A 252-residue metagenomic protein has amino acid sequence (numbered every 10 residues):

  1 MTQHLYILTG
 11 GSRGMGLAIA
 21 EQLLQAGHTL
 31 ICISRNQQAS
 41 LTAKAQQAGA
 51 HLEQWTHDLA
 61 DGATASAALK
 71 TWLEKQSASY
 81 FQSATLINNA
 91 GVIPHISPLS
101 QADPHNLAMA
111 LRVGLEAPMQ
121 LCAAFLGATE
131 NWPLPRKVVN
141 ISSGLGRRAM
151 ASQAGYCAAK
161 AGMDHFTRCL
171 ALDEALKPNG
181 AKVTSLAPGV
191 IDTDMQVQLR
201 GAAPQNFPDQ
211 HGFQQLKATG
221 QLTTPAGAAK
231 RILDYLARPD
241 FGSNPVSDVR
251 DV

Functional and structural regions predicted by a protein language model:
S12-R13: Conserved glycine-rich cofactor-binding loop
A26-T42: Conserved glycine-rich Rossmann-like NAD(P)H-binding loop of the short-chain dehydrogenase/reductase
Q47-A63: Rossmann-fold cofactor-recognition segment
K70, Q82, V92-A108, G127 (+1 more regions): Conserved mid-core segment of classical short-chain dehydrogenase/reductases
S100-M119, M163: Catalytic Tyr-X3-Lys loop
C122, A159: Active-site helix of classical SDR
S143: Residue(s) in the substrate-gating loop at a strand-loop-helix junction that position the organic substrate next
S185-L186, T193, G201-V252: C-terminal helical subdomain
